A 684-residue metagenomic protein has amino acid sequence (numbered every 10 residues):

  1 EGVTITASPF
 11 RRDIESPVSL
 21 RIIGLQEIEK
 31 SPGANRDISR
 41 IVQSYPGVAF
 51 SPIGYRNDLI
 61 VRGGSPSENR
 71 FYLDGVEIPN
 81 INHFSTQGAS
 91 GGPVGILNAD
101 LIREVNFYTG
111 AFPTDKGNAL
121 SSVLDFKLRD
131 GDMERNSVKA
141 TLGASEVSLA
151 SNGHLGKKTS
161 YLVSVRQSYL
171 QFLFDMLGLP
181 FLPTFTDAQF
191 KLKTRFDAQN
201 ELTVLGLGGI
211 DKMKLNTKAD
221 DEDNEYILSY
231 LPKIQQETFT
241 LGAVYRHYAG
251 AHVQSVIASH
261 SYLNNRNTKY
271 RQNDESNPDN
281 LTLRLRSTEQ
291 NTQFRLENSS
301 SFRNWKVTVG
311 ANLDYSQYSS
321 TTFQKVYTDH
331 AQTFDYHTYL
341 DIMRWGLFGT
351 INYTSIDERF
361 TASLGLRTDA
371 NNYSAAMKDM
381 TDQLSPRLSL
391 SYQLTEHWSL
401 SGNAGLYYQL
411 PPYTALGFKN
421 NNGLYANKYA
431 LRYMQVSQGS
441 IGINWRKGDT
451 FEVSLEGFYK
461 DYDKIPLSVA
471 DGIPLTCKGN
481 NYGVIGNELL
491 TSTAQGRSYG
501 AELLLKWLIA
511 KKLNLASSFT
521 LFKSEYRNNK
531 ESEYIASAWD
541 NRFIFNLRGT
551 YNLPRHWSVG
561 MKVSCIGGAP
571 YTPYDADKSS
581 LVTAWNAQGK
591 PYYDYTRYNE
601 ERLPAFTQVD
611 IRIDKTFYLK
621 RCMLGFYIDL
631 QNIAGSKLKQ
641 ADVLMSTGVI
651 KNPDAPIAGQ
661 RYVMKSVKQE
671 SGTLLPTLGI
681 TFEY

Functional and structural regions predicted by a protein language model:
E1-P32, P66, D74: Short, acidic, small-residue-rich periplasmic hinge/interaction motif at the N-terminus of Gram-negative outer-membrane
K30, R36-N80: Extracytoplasmic beta-strand/coil segments of soluble accessory domains associated with Gram-negative outer-membrane
E77-F107: Short acidic/polar hinge/loop motifs at secondary-structure boundaries that mediate gating or recognition
N82, K218-D223, S319-V326, H397-G439 (+3 more regions): Surface-exposed extracellular loop regions of Gram-negative outer-membrane beta-barrel proteins, predominantly
K193-D211, P232-M377, Q393, K447 (+4 more regions): Face-selective signature of the C-terminal outer-membrane beta-barrel domain
L285-S287, N291-E297, D335-F348, K428 (+4 more regions): Outer membrane beta-barrel strand-and-loop segments of large Gram-negative receptors, especially TonB-dependent
T354-F360, Y459-D461, Y482-P573: Gram-negative outer-membrane beta-barrel transporters
D463, L515, C565-G589, P604-Q608 (+1 more regions): C-terminal beta-signal and adjacent terminal beta-strands/loops of Gram-negative outer-membrane beta-barrel proteins
